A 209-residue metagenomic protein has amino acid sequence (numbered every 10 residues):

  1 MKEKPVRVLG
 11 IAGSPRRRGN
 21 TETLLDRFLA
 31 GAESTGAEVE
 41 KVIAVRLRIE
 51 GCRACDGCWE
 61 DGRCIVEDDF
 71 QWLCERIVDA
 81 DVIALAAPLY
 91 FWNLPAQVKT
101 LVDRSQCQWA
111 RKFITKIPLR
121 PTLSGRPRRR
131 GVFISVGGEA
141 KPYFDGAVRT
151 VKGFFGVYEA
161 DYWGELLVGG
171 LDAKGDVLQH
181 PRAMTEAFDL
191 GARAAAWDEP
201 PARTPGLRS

Functional and structural regions predicted by a protein language model:
M1-A110, G175-S209: N-terminal beta1-alpha1-beta2 submodule of the flavodoxin-like/Rossmannoid cofactor-binding fold
R7, E38, R130, Y162-W163: Residues at the starts of beta-strands that form the adenosine-phosphate
N20-S34, Y143-D161: Short, solvent-exposed amphipathic alpha-helices that sit in or adjacent to ligand/effector-binding or catalytic
A110-Y158: Short, glycine-/small-residue-rich phosphate/pyrophosphate-handling segment
G164-G169: Beta-strand-loop-alpha "switch" segments that mediate conformational coupling across diverse proteins
